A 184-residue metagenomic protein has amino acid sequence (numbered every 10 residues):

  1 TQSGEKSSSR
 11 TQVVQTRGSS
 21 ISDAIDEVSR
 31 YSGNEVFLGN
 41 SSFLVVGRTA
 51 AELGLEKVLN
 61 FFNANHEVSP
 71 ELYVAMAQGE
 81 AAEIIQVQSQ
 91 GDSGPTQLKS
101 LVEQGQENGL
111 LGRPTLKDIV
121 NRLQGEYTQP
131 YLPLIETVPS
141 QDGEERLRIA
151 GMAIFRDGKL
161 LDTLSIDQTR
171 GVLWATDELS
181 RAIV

Functional and structural regions predicted by a protein language model:
T1-V184: Membrane-proximal alpha-helical signals and transmembrane carboxylates
